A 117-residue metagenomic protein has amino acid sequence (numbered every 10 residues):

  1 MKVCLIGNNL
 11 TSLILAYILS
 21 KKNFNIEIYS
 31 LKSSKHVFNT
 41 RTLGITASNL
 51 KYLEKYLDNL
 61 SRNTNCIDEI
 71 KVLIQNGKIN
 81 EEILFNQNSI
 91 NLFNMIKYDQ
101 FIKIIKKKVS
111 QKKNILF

Functional and structural regions predicted by a protein language model:
C4-N8, Y17-R41: Glycine-rich FAD pyrophosphate-binding loop
S12-L13: N-terminal Rossmann-fold NAD(P) dinucleotide-binding loop
V37-Q75: N-terminal FAD cofactor-binding segment of flavoenzymes
N65-F117: Conserved N-terminal helical subregion
